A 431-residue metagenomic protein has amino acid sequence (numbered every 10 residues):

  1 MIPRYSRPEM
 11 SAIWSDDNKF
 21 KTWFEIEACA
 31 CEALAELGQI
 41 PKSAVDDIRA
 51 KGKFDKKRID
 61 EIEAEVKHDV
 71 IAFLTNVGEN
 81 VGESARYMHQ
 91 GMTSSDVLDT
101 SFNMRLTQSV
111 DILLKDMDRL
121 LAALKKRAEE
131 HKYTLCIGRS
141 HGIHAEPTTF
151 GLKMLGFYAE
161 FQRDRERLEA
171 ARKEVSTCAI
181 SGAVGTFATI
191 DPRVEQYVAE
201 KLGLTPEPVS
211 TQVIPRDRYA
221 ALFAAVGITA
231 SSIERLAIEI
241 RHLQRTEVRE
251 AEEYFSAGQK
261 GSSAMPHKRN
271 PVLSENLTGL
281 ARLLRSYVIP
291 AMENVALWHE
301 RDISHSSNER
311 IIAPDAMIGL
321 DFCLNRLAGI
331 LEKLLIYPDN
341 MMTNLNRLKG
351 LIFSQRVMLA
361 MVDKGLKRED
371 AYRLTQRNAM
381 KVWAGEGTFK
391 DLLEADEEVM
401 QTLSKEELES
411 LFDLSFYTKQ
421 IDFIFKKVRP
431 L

Functional and structural regions predicted by a protein language model:
M1-S181, F187, D191-Y197, P206 (+3 more regions): A helix-coil-helix interface module used to build multimeric assemblies and to scaffold catalytic/cofactor sites
M1-T22, I62-K67, E83, M265-L431: Glycine-rich cofactor/substrate-binding loops
A30-A33, L113, M117-L120, L124-R127 (+13 more regions): Amphipathic alpha-helices that form helix-helix packing interfaces
E32, R105-M117, V226-R235, I240 (+1 more regions): Alpha-helical support elements that line or immediately flank enzyme active sites and cofactor-binding pockets
I40, V45, V248-R249, K367: Conserved hydrophobic residue
L152, A220-I228, R356-K364: Short, well-ordered beta-strand elements within core beta-sheets of diverse protein domains
T186, K201, P206-V213, M342 (+3 more regions): A structural signal for small-residue-enriched, beta-sheet-centric alpha/beta enzyme cores and oligomeric scaffold folds
E195-V288: Acidic, glycine-rich loop-and-beta core segments that form the ion-binding/anion-interacting portion of active sites
